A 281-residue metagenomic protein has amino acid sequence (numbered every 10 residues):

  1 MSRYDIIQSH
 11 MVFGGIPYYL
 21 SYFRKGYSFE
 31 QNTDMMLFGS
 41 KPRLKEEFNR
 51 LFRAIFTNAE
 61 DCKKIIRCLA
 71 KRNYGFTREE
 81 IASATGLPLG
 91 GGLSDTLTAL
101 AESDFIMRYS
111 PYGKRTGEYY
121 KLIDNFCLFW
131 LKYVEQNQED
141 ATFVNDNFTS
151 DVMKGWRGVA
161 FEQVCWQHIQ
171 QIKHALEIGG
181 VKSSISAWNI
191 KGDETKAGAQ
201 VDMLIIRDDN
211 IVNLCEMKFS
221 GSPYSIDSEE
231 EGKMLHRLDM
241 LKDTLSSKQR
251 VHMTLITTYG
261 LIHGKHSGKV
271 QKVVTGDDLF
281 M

Functional and structural regions predicted by a protein language model:
M1-L51: Amphipathic alpha-helical "lid/sensor" segments that cap RecA-like P-loop NTPase cores
Y4-I7, P17, Q31, K63 (+6 more regions): Non-catalytic, well-ordered alpha-helical scaffold segments
H10, E80-S83: The alpha-helix within a helix-turn-helix
F29-E80, V152: Winged-helix-like regulatory helical subdomains adjacent to P-loop NTPase cores
G86-S103: Short amphipathic alpha-helical interaction segments
A101-Y112: A short, conserved structural fragment
P111-Y112, E118-M281: A cross-kingdom feature that marks ATP-driven nucleic-acid transaction machinery
